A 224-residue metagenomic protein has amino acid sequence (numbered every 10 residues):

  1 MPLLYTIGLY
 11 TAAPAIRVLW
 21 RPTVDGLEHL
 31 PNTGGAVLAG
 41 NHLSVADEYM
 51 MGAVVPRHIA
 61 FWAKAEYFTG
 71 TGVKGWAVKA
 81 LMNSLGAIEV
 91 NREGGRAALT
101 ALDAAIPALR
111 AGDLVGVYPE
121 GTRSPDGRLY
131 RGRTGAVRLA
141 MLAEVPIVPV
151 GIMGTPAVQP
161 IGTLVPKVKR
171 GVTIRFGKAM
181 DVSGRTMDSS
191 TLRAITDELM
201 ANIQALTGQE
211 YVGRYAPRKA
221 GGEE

Functional and structural regions predicted by a protein language model:
M1-D25, H29, R57, V73-L85: A transmembrane-helix-recognition feature enriched in membrane-embedded lipid enzymes and envelope glyco-/phospholipid
L3-I7, G34, L99-E224: Non-catalytic C-terminal accessory region of glycerolipid acyltransferases and related lyso-lipid remodeling enzymes
T11-A13, S84-R92, P119-R123: Short, basic, glycine/proline-bearing loop/turn elements
A13-W20, L38-A39, R92-R96, D126: Short, flexible loop segments at the rims of nucleotide/cofactor-binding pockets, characterized by
R17-V24, A97-L99, P156-Q159: Short gly/ser/thr-rich secondary-structure transition/capping motifs
P22-L27, A46-E48, G75, L102-A104 (+1 more regions): A generic local structural motif
G26, N41, A63-K64, G86 (+2 more regions): A secondary-structure boundary/capping signal
N32-G95: Catalytic core of membrane glycerolipid acyltransferases/transacylases, capturing the structured, soluble-facing
